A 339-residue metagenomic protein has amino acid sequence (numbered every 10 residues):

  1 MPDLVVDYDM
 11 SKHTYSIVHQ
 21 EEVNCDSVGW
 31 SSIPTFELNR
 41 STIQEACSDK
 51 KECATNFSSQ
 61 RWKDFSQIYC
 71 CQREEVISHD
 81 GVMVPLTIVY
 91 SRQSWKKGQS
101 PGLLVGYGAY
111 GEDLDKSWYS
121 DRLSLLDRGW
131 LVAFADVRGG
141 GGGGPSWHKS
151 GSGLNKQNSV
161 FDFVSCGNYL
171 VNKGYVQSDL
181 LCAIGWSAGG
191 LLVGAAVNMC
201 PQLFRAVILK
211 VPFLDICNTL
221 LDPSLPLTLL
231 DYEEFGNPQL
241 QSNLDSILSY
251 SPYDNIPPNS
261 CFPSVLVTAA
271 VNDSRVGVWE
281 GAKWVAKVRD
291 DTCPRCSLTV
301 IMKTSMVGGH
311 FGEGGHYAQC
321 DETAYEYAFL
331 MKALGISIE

Functional and structural regions predicted by a protein language model:
M1-P2, C70, V271: Generic detector of contiguous secondary-structure segments
M1-Y8, T14: Structural motif
P2-D3, K97-Q99, S178, S297-T299: Short secondary-structure junction motifs
P2-L4, P85, L103, S146 (+2 more regions): Generic detector of isolated residues embedded in canonical secondary-structure elements
M10-T14, H19-S187, L191-A195, M199 (+3 more regions): Cap/lid segment of the alpha/beta-hydrolase catalytic domain
F134-E339: Active-site-proximal cap/loop segments of hydrolase catalytic domains
